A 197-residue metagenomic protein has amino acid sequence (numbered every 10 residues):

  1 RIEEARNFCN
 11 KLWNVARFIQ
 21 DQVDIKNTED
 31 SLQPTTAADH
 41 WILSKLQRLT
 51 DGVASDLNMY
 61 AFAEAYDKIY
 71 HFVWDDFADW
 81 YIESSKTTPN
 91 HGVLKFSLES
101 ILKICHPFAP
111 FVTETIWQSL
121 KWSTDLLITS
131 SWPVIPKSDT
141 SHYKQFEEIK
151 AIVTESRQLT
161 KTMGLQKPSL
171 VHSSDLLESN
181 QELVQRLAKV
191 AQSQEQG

Functional and structural regions predicted by a protein language model:
R1-I2, Y70-H71, T87-H91, I101 (+1 more regions): Conserved short loop/turn motifs at secondary-structure junctions
R1-N7, G52, M59, A63-E64 (+1 more regions): Conserved phosphate-binding loops in nucleotide/dinucleotide-binding enzymes
R1-T35, W122, K161-K167: Catalytic adenosine-cofactor/nucleotide-binding cores of aminoacyl-tRNA synthetases and other
N7-Q20, D39-R48, Y66-S85: Core structural elements
I19, D56, F72, W80 (+2 more regions): Short alpha-helical functional segments enriched in proximate histidine and acidic residues
I25-A54, D79-T154: Acidic, turn-prone loop/beta-hairpin segments
S123-G197: C-terminal low-complexity, glycine/proline- and small-hydrophobic-enriched intrinsically disordered tails that act as
